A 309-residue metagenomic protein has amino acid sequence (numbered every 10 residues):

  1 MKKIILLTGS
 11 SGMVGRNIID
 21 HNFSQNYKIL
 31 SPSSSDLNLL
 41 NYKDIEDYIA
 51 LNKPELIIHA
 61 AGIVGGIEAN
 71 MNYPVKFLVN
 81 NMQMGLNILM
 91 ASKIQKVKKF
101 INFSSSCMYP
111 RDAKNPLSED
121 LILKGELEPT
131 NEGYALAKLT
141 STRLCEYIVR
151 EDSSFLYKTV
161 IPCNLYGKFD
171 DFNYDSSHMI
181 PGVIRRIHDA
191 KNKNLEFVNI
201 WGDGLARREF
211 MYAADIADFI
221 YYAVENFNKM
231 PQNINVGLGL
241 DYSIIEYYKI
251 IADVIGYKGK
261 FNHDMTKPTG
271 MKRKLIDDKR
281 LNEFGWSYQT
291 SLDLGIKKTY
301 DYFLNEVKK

Functional and structural regions predicted by a protein language model:
K2, T8-M13, N17-H21, D189-K309: C-terminal substrate-binding subdomain of Rossmann-fold SDR/epimerase-dehydratase oxidoreductases
T8, P32, I57-A61, F100-S106 (+1 more regions): SDR active-site strand-loop-helix element
F23, Y27-D47: Adenosine-cofactor binding site in Rossmann-like domains, unifying the SAM/SAH pocket of S-adenosylmethionine-dependent
N41, L56, Q83-N87, K99 (+3 more regions): Conserved cofactor-binding/catalytic machinery of classical short-chain dehydrogenase/reductase
Y42-M82: NAD(P)H-binding glycine-rich loop region in Rossmannoid oxidoreductase-like domains and their noncatalytic homologs
L86-N131, K158: Conserved Rossmann-fold NAD(P)-dependent oxidoreductase catalytic core, especially the SDR/UDP-sugar
D112-L121, R143-V224, G239, Y248-I255: NAD(P)-dependent short-chain dehydrogenase/reductase
G133, A137-T140: Active-site helix of classical SDR
